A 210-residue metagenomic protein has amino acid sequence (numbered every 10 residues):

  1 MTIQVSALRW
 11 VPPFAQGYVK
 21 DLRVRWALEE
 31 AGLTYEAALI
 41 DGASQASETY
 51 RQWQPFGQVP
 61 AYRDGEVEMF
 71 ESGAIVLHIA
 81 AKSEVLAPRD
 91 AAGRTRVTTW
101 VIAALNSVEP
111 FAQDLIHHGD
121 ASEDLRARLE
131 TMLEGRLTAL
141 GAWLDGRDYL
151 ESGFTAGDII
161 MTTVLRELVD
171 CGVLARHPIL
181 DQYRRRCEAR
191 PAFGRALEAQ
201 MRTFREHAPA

Functional and structural regions predicted by a protein language model:
M1-A127, T131: GST-like domain detector, emphasizing the conserved glutathione-binding G-site in the N-terminal thioredoxin-like
M1-I3, A7, A61, K82 (+1 more regions): Secondary-structure boundary/capping motif
D41, A156, Q200-M201: Short, solvent-exposed turn/loop segments enriched in Gly/Ser/Thr/Pro and often Arg
A46-S47, C187, E206-H207: Short Asp/Glu-rich motifs
F56, K82, G146-R147, R190: Structured helix-beta-strand junction loops
V67, V164, M201: Flexible loop residues that form catalytic and substrate-binding hotspots at small-molecule/glycan-binding clefts
V101-A189, A196: GST-like fold's C-terminal all-alpha helical module
E198-A210: Terminal-tail/helix-coil boundary detector
